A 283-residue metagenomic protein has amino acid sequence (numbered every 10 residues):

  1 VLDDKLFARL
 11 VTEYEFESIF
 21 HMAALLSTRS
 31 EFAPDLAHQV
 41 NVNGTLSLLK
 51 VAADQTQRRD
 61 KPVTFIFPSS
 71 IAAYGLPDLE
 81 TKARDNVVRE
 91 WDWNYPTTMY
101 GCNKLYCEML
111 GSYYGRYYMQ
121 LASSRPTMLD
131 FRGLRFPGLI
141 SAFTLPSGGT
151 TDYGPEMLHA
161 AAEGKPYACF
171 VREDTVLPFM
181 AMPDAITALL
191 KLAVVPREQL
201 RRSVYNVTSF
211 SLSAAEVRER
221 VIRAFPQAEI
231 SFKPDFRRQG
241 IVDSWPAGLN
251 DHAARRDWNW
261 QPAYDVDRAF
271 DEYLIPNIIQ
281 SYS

Functional and structural regions predicted by a protein language model:
V1-V40: NAD(P)H-binding glycine-rich loop region in Rossmannoid oxidoreductase-like domains and their noncatalytic homologs
D4, T45-L49, L189: Conserved internal alpha-helix within the Rossmann fold of NAD(P)-dependent oxidoreductases
H21, L46-M99: Conserved Rossmann-fold NAD(P)-dependent oxidoreductase catalytic core, especially the SDR/UDP-sugar
S30-E31, D92-W93, P126, G133-G148 (+1 more regions): A conserved pocket-lining segment of Rossmann-fold NAD(P)-dependent short-chain dehydrogenase/reductase
L36-H38, V42, N86-D92, P96-E108 (+2 more regions): Short-chain dehydrogenase/reductase
L76-L79, Y95-R132, A162-E163: Active-site Tyr-X1-5-Lys
L105, T127, L139-P155, M182-P183 (+1 more regions): Glycine/proline-rich active-site loop of Rossmann-fold NAD(P)-dependent oxidoreductases
K165, F170-E173, P178-S283: C-terminal substrate-binding subdomain of Rossmann-fold SDR/epimerase-dehydratase oxidoreductases
